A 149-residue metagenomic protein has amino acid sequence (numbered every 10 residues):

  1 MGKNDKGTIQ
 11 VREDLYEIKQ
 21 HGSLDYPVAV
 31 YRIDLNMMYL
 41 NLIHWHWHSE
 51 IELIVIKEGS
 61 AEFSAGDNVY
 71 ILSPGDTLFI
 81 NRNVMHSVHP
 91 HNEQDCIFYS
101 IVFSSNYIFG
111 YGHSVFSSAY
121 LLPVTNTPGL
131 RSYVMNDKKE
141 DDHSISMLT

Functional and structural regions predicted by a protein language model:
M1-I71, T77, S118, G129-S132: Generic protein-terminus/edge-of-domain signal
G2-A29, M85-T149: A hydrophobic/aromatic-rich effector-binding and dimerization subdomain of bacterial HTH-type transcriptional regulators
W47-S49, R82, I97: Exposed loop/turn and edge beta-strand positions of beta-sandwich/beta-sheet ligand-binding modules
E58-S60, N83, N106: Short loop segments at secondary-structure junctions
L72-S87: Conserved metal-binding segment of the jelly-roll/cupin
